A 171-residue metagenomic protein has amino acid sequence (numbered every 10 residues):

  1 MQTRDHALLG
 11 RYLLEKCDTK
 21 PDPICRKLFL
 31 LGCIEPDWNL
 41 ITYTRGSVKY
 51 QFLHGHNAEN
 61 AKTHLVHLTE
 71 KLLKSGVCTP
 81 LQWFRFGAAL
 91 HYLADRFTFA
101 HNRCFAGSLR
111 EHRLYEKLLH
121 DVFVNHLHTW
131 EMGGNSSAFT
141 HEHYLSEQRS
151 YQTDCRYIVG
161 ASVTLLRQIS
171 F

Functional and structural regions predicted by a protein language model:
M1-F171: N-terminal membrane-targeting hydrophobic helices
